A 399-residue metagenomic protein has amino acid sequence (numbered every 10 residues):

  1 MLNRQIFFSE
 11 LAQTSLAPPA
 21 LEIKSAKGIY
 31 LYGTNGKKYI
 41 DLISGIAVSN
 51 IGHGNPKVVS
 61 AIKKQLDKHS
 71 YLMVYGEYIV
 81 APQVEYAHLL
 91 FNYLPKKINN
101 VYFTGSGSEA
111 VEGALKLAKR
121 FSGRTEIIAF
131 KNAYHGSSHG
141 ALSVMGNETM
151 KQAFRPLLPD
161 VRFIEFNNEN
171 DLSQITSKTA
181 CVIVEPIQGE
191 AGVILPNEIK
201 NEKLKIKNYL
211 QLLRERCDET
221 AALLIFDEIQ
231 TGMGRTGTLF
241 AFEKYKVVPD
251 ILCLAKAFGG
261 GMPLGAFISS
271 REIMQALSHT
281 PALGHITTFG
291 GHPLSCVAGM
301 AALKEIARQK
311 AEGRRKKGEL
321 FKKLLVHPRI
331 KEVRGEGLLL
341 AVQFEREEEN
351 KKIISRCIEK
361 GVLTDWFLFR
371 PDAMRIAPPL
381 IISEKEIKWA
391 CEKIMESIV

Functional and structural regions predicted by a protein language model:
M1-V399: Conserved N-terminal phosphate-binding loop of PLP-dependent enzymes in the Aspartate aminotransferase
